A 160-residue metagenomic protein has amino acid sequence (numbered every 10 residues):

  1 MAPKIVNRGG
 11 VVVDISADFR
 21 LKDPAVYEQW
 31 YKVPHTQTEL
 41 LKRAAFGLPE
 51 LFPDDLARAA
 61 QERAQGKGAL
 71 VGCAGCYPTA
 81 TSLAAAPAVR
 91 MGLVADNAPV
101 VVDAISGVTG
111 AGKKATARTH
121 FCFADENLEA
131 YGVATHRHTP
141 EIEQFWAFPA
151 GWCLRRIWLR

Functional and structural regions predicted by a protein language model:
M1-V133, G151: N-terminal Rossmann-like NAD(P) cofactor-binding subdomain of oxidoreductases, focused on the glycine-rich
V133-R160: Oxyanion-binding "anion nests"
